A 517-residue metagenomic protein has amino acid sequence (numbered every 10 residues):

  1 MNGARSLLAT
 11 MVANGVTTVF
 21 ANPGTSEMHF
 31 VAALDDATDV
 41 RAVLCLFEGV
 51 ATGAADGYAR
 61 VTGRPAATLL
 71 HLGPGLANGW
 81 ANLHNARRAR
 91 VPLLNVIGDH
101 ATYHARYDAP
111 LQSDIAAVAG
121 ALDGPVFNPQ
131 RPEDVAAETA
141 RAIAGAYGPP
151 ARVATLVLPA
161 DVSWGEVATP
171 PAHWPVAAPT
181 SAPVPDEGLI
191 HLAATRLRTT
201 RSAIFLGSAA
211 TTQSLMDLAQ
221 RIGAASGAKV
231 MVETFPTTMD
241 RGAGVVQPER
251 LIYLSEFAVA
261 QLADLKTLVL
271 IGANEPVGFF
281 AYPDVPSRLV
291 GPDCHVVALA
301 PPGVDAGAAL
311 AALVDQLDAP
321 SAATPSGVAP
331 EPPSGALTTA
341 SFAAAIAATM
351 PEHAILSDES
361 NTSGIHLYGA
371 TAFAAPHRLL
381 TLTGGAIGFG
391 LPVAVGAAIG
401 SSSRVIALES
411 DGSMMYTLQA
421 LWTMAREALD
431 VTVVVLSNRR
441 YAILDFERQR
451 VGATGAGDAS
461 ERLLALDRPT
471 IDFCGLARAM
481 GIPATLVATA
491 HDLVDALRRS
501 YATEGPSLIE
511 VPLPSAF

Functional and structural regions predicted by a protein language model:
M1-P320, V431-V433: N-terminal alpha/beta PP-like core and its mobile active-site loop of ThDP/TPP-dependent enzymes
N2, E133, V157, P171 (+4 more regions): Phosphate/pyrophosphate-binding active-site segments
A4-T17, N22-S26, F30-D35, T324-S402: Active-site diphosphate/adenylate-binding microenvironment
F47-E48, A105-A109, P179-A194, L251-I252 (+5 more regions): A general structural motif
P65, R201-A203, I355, R378 (+1 more regions): Residues that mark the start of a beta-strand
V96, H104-S113, A225, H366-F517: Thiamine diphosphate
A151, R198, A263, G291 (+4 more regions): Short conserved AdoMet
M231, S357, L408-E409: Generic enzyme active-site microenvironment
